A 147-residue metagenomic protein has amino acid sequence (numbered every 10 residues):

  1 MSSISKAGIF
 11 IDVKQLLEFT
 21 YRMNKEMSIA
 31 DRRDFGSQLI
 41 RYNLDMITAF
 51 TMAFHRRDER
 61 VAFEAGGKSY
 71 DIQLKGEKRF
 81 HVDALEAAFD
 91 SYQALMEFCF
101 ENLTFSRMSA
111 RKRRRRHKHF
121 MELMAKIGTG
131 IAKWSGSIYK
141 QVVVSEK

Functional and structural regions predicted by a protein language model:
M1-K147: Amphipathic alpha-helical assembly/interaction segments
